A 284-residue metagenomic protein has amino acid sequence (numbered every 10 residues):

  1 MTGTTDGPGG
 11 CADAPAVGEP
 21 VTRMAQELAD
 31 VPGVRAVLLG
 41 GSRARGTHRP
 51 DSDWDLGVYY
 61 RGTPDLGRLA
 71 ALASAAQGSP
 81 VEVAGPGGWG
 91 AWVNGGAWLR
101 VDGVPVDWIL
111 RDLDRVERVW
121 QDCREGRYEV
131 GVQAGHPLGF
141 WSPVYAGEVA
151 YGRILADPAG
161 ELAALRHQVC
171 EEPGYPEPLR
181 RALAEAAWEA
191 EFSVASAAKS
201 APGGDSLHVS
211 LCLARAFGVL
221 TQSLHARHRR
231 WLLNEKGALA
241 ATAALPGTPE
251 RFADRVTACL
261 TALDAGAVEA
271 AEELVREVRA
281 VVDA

Functional and structural regions predicted by a protein language model:
M1-L38: Helical scaffold of the NTase/Pol beta-like nucleotidyltransferase catalytic core
T2-G7, D13, A76-A201: Conserved NTP/Mg2+-binding pocket subregion across the NTase superfamily
T4, V149, L155-A284: Conserved nucleotidyltransferase catalytic core and NTase-mimicking acidic/glycine-rich helix/loop elements in nucleic
T22-Q26, S42-A44, V93: A generic local structural motif
M24, L28, A73-P80: Hydrophobic, Leu/Ile/Phe/Ala-enriched alpha-helical segments that form helix-helix packing faces
G41-Q77, G95-L110: Catalytic metal-binding acidic patch
A44-R45, L113-D114, W231-L232: Short, solvent-exposed loop/turn segments at secondary-structure junctions
